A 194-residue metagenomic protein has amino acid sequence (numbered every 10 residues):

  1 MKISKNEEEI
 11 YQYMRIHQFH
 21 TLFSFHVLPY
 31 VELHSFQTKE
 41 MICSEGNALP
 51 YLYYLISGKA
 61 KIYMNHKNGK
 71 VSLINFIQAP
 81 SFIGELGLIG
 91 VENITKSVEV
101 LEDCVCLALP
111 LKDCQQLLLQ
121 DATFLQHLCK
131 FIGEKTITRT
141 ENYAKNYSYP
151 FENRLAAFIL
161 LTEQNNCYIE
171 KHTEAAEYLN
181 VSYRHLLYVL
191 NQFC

Functional and structural regions predicted by a protein language model:
M1-T38, I83, G87-L88: Cyclic nucleotide-binding regulatory module and flanking cytosolic helices
Q37-T38, I56-S57, Q78, E102: A cytosolic small-molecule/anion-sensing beta-strand core signal
I42-N47: Short phosphate-coordinating micro-motif centered on Lys-Gly-acidic
P50-Y63, A79-P80: Glycine- and acidic-residue-biased ligand/ion/polar-headgroup-sensing regions
L73-K130: Cyclic-nucleotide recognition modules
K112-P150, R154: A small-molecule sensor/coupling module
Y149-F151, F158-C194: Phosphate-/nucleic-acid-contacting segments
